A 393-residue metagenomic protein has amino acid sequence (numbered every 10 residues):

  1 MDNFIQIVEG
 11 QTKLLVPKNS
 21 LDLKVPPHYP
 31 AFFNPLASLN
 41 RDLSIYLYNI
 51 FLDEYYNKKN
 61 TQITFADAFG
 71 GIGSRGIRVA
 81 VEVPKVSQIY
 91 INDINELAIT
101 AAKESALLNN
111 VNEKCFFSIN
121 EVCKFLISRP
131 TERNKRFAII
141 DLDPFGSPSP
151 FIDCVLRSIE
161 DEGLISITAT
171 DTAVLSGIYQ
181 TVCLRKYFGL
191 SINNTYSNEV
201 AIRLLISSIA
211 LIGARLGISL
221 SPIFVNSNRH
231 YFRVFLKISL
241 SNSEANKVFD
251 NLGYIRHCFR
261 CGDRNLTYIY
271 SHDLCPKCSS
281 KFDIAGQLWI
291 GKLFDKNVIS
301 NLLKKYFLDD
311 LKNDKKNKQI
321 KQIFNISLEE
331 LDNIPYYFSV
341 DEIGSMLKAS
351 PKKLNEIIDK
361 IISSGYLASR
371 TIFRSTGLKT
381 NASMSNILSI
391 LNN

Functional and structural regions predicted by a protein language model:
M1-N393: SAM-dependent transferase fold signal centered on methyltransferase-like domains, encompassing both Class I
